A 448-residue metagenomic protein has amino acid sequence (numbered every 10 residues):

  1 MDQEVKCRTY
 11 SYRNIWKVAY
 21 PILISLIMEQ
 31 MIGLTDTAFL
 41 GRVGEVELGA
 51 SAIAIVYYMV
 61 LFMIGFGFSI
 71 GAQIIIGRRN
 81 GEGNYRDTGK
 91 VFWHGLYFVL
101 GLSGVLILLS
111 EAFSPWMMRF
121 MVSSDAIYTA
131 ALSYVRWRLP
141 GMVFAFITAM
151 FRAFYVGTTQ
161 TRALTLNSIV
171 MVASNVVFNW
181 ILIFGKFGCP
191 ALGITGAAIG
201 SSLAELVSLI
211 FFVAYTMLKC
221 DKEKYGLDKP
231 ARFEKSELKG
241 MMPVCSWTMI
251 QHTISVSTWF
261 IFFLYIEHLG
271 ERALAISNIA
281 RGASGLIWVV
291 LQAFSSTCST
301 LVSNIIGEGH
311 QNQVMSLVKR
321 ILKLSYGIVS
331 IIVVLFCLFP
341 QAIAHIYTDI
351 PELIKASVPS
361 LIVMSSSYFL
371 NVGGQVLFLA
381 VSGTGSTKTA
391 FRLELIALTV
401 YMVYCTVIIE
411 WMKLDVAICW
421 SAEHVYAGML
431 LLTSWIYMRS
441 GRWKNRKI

Functional and structural regions predicted by a protein language model:
M1-A19, I76-V143, C189-S246, V302-S367 (+1 more regions): Short alpha-helical transmembrane segments in multi-pass integral membrane proteins
S11, T35-F39, E47, A72 (+10 more regions): Hydrophobic alpha-helical segments typical of transmembrane helices and their membrane-interface/capping positions
K17-G33, W137, M171, A204-S208 (+4 more regions): Transmembrane helical elements of multi-pass membrane transporters/channels
L23, I27, M31, T35 (+20 more regions): Generic alpha-helical transmembrane segments of integral inner-membrane proteins, especially permease/transport modules
I27, M31-G49, M118-D125, I181-L192 (+4 more regions): Helix-terminus/linker motif at the lipid-water interface of multi-pass membrane proteins
L40-M59, V91, D125-A130, I194-T195 (+5 more regions): Interfacial/gating helices of multi-pass transporter permease domains
L48-E111, A145-T159, A163-L164, I276-P340 (+2 more regions): Small-residue-rich hydrophobic transmembrane alpha-helices
S69, Q73, R138-V156, L164-N175 (+5 more regions): Short runs within selected transmembrane alpha-helices of multi-pass transporters and secretion channels
